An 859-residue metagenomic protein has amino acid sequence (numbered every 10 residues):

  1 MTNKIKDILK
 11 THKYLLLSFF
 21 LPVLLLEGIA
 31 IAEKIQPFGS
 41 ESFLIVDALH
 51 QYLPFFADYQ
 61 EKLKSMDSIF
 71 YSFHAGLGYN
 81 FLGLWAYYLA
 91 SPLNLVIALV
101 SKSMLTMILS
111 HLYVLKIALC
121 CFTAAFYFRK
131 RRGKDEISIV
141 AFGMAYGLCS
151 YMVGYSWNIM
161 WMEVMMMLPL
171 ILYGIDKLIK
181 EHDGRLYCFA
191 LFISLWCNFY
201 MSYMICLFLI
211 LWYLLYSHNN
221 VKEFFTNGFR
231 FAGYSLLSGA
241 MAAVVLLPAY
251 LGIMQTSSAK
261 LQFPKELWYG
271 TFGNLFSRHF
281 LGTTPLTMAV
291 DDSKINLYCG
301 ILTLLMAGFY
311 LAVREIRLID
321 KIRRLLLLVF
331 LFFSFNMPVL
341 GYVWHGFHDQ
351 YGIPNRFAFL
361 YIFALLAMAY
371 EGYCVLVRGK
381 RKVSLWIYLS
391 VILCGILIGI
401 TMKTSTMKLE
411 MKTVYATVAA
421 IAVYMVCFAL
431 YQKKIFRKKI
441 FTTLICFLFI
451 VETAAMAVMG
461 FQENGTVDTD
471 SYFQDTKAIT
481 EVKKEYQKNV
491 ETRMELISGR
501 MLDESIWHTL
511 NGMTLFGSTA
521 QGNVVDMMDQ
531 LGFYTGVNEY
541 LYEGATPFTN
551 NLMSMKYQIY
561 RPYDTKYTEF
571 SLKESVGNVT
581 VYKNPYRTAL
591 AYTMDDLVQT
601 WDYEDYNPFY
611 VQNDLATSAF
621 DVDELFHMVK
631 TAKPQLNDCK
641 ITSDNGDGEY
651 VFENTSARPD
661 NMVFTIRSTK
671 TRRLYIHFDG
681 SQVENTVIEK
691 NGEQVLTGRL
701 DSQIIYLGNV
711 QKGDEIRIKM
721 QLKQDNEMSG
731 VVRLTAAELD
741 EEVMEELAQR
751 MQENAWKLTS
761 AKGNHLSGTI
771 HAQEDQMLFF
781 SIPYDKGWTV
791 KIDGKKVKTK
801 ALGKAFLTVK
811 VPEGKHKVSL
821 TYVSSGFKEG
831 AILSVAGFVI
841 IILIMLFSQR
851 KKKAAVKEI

Functional and structural regions predicted by a protein language model:
N3, I8-L9, F55, K633-I859: Active-site-proximal, structured, solvent-exposed surfaces of multi-pass membrane proteins that position macromolecular
D7-Y79, G465-K477, E481-I506: Hydrophobic alpha-helical membrane-insertion signals
P22-L26, Y113, I117-R131, E136-H218 (+2 more regions): Membrane-embedded helix bundles of polyisoprenyl
I29-R132, E136-P169, I193-C197, T284-S293: Active-site lumenal/periplasmic loops and adjacent helix-entry segments of GT-C-fold, multi-pass membrane
V46, H50-Q51, A57-Y59, P92 (+7 more regions): Periplasmic/ER-lumenal interhelical loops and adjacent helix-loop junctions in multi-pass membrane proteins
C120-F128, M167-I179, L207-L215, L304-L311 (+3 more regions): Transmembrane alpha-helical segments
H182, M201, I322-V339, H348-D475 (+2 more regions): Contiguous transmembrane helix-bundle modules in multi-pass membrane proteins
L448-D468, K483-L552, Y586-T588, T593-A619 (+3 more regions): Extracytoplasmic/lumenal acceptor-recognition loop(s) of multi-pass membrane glycoenzymes
